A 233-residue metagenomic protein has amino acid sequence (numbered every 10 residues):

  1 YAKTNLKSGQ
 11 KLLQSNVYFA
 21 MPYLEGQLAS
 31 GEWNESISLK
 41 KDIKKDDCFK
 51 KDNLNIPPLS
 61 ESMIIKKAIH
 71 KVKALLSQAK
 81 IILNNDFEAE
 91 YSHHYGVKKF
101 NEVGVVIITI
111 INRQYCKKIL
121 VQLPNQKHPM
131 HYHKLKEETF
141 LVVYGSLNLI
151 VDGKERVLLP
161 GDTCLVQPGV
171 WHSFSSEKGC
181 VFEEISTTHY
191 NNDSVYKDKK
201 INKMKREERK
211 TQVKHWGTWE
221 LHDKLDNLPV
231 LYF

Functional and structural regions predicted by a protein language model:
Y1-K66: Catalytic cores and adjacent flexible loops of soluble metabolic enzymes that perform enolate/carbanion chemistry on
G9, D46, L123-Q126, G161-T163 (+2 more regions): Tight coil/turn sites that cap or link beta-strands
S60-Y115, I201-F233: A short, N-terminal "cap"/entry segment at the start of jelly-roll beta-barrel domains of the cupin/DSBH fold
V103, K118-K134: Conserved short histidine dyad/triad with adjacent acidic residue
L123-P124, K134-N148, D152: Glycine- and acidic-residue-biased ligand/ion/polar-headgroup-sensing regions
P129-H131, L149-I150, V166, H172-E177 (+1 more regions): Short beta-strand His + acidic residue motifs that chelate non-heme Fe in jelly-roll/DSBH and cupin folds
T139, G153-W171: Short acidic-glycine-tyrosine-enriched beta hairpin
T139, K178-D198: A short hydrophobic beta-strand segment most commonly corresponding to one strand of the jelly-roll/cupin
